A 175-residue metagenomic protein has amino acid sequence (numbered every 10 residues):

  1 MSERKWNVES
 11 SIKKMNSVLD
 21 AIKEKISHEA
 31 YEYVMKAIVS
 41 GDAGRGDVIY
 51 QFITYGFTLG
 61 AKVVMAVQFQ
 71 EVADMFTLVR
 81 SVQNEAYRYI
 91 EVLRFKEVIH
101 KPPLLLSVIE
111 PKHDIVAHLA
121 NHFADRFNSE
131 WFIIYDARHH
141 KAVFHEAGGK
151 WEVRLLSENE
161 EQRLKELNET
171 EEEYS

Functional and structural regions predicted by a protein language model:
M1-S175: Extended, well-folded catalytic/binding cores that form a central cleft or groove in large enzyme and scaffold domains
